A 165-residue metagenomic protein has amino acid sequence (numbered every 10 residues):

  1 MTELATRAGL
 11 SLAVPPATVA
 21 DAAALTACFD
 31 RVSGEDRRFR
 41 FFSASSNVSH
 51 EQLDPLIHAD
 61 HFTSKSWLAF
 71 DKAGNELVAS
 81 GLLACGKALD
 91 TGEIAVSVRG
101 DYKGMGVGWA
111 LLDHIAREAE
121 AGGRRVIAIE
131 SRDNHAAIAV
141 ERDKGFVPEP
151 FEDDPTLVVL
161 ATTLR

Functional and structural regions predicted by a protein language model:
M1-A8: Short acidic N-proximal helix/loop "leader" segments that mark the beginning of a domain or an inter-domain linker
L12-A24: A short beta-loop-alpha structural element at the N-terminal edge of CoA-dependent acyl/N-acetyltransferase catalytic
A27-S43: Helix-loop element at the rim of GNAT/NAT acetyltransferase active sites that forms part of the acceptor-substrate
F42-E93, R99: Acetyl-CoA-dependent GNAT
T91, E118-R132: Conserved GNAT acetyl-CoA-binding A-motif
V98, G104-A121, A139-D143: Conserved acetyl-CoA-binding loop-helix of GNAT-fold acetyltransferases
R142-E152: Conserved acetyl-CoA-binding loop of GNAT-fold acetyltransferases
F151-R165: C-terminal "cap" of GNAT-fold acetyltransferases
